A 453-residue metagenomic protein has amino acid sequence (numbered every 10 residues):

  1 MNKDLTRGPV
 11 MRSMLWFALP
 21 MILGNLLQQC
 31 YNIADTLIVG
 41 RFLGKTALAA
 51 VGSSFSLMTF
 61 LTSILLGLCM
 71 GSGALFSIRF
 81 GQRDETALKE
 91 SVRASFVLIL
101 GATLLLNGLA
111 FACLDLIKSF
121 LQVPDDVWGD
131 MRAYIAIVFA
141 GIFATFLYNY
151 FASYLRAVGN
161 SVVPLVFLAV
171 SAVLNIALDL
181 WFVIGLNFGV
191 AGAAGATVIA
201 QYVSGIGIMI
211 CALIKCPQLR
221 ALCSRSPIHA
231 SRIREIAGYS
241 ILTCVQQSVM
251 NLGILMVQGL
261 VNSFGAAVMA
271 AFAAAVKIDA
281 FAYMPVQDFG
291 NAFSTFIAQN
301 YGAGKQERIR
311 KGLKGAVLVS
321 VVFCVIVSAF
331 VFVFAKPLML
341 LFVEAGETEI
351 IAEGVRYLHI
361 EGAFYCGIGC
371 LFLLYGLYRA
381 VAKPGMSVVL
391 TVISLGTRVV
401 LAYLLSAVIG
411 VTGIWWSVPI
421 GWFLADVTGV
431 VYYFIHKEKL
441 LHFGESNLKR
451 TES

Functional and structural regions predicted by a protein language model:
M1-A18, F76-G141, G185-I241, I297-F364 (+1 more regions): Short alpha-helical transmembrane segments in multi-pass integral membrane proteins
R7, M11-C30, A34, L57-I64 (+7 more regions): Residue-level signal for short hydrophobic patches within transmembrane helices of multi-pass membrane transporters
W16-D35, I137, S171, A200-S204 (+3 more regions): Transmembrane helical elements of multi-pass membrane transporters/channels
M21, N25, L37, A74 (+16 more regions): Transmembrane alpha-helix boundary and packing residues in multipass membrane permease domains and related
C30-A49, K118-D125, W181-F188, S248-K277 (+4 more regions): Helix-terminus/linker motif at the lipid-water interface of multi-pass membrane proteins
L48-G108, T145-P164, A271-A335, I368-A382 (+1 more regions): Small-residue-rich hydrophobic transmembrane alpha-helices
F60-S63, N175-D179, G205-M209, F281-M284 (+3 more regions): Hydrophobic transmembrane alpha-helices of multi-pass small-molecule transporters
C69, I137-R156, P164-A172, A193-I208 (+4 more regions): Short runs within selected transmembrane alpha-helices of multi-pass transporters and secretion channels
